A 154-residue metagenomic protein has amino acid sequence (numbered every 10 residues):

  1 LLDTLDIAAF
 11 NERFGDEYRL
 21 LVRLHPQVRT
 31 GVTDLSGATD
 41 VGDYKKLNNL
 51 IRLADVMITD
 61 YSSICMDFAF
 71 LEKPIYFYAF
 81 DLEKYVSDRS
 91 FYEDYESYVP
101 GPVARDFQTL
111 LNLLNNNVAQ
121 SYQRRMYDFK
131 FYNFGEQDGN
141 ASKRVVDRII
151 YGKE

Functional and structural regions predicted by a protein language model:
L1-D34, A104, Q137, A141-K143: Conserved catalytic-core segment of nucleotide-activated headgroup transferases in glycan assembly
L5-A9, G42-K46, S63, R89-S90: A generic local structural motif
G15, I51-R52, N115: Alpha-helix boundary recognition
E17-Y18, A54, E72: Short, well-ordered alpha-helix to beta-strand connector turns
L21-M66: Donor nucleotide-activated moiety binding/catalytic core segment of transferases that use nucleotide-activated donors
T33-S36, S63-N133: Catalytic binding pocket for nucleotide-activated donors in carbohydrate/polymer assembly enzymes
D138-E154: C-terminal alpha-helical cap of glycosyltransferases
